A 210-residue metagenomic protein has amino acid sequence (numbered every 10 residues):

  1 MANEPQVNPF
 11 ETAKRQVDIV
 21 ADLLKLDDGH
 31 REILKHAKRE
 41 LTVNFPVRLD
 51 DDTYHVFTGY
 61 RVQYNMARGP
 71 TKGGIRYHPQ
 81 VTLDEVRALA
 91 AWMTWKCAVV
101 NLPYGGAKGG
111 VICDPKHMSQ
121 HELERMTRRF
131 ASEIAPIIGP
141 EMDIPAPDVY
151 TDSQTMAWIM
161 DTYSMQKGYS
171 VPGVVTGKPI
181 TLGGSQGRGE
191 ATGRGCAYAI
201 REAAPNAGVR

Functional and structural regions predicted by a protein language model:
A2-N44: Short, Gly/Pro- and small/polar-rich lid/capping loops
N3-K14, V20, P79, L83 (+2 more regions): Generic detection of long, well-ordered alpha-helical segments
N3-Q6, H36-V56, Y60-V62, P70 (+3 more regions): Contiguous N-terminal and early-domain "leader" segments and peripheral loops that mark the onset or edge of a domain
Q16, E85, G195: Charged catalytic carboxylate motif
D18-D22, Q63, A131: Short amphipathic alpha-helical segments enriched in leucine
D22, A91, P205: Short polybasic/polar patches that bind polyanions
V43-P115: Glycine-rich, N-terminal phosphate-binding loop and its surrounding beta-alpha-beta segment
H78, A98-P103, A107-V209: Glycine/serine-rich phosphate-binding loop and adjoining beta1-alpha1 elements at the start of nucleotide-handling
